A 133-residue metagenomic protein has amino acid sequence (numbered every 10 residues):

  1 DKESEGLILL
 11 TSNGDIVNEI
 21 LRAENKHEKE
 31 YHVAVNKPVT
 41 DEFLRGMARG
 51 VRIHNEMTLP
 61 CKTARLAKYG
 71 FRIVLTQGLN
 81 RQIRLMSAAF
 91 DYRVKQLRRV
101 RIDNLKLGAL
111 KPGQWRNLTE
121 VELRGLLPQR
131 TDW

Functional and structural regions predicted by a protein language model:
K2-W133: Basic, flexible Lys/Arg- and Gly-enriched helix-loop patches that mediate nucleic-acid binding at interfaces with rRNA
